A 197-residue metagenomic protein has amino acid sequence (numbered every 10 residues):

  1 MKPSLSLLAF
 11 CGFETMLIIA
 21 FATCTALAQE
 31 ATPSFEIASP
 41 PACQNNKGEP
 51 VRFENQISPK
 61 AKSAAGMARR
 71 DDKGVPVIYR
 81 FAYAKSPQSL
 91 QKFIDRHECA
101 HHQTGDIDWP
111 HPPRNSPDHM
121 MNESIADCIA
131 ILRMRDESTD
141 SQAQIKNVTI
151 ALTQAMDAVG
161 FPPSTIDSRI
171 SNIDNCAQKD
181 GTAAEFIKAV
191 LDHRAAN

Functional and structural regions predicted by a protein language model:
C11-T23: Bacterial N-terminal signal peptides
C24-A28: Sec/Tat signal peptide C-region and signal peptidase I cleavage site
Q29-K73: Auxiliary, metal-adjacent structural segments of Zn-dependent hydrolase domains
Q56-Q88, H102-D106: Active-site scaffold of zinc-dependent metalloenzymes
L90-E98: Short alpha-helical catalytic segment bearing the HExxH-like zincin motif of zinc-dependent metalloproteases
C99-R114, S138: Catalytic Zn2+-binding segment of zinc metalloproteases
P117-Q142: Post-HExxH zinc-binding segment in Zn-dependent metallohydrolases
D136-N197: Long, well-structured alpha-helical subdomains associated with metal-dependent extracellular/ecto-lumenal hydrolases
